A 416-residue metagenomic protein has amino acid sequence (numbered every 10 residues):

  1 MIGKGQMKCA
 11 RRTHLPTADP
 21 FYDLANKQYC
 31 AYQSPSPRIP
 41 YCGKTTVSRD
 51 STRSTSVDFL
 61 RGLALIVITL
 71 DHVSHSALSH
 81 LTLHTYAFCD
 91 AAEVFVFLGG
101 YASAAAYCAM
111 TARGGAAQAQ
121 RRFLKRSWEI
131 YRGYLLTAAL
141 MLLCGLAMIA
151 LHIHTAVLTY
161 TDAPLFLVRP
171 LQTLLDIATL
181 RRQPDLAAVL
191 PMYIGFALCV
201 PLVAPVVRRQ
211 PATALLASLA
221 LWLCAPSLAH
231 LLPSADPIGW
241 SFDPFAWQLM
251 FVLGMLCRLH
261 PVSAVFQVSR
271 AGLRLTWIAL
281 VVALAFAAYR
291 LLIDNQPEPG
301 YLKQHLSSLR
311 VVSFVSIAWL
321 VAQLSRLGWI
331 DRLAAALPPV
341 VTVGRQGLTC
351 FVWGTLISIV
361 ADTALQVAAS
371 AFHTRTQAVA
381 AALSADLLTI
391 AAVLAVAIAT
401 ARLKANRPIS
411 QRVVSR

Functional and structural regions predicted by a protein language model:
K4-M7, R38, K44: Charged/polar low-complexity intrinsically disordered segments
G5-K8, R12-T13, N26: Short linear segments in intrinsically disordered or otherwise low-structure-confidence regions
L15, P20-L24, C30-Q33: Short hydrophobic targeting helices and cationic amphipathic motifs that mediate membrane/organellar targeting
K27, P40-R416: Alpha-helical transmembrane segments and their immediate juxtamembrane cytosolic regions
